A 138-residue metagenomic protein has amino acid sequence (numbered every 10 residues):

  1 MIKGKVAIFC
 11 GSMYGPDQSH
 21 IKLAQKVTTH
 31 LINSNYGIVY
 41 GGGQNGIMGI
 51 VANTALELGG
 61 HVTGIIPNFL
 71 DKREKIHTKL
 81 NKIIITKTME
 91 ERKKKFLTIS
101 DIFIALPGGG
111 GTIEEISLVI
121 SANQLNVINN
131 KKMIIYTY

Functional and structural regions predicted by a protein language model:
M1-H61: Glycine-rich beta-alpha loop segments
M1-I2, I32, K75-T78, K95-I99 (+1 more regions): Solvent-exposed alpha-helices and their adjacent loops that cap or buttress functional pockets in soluble metabolic
S12-Y14, Q44, N68-L70, G108-G111: Short glycine-rich anion-binding loops that position phosphate/pyrophosphate groups of nucleotides and phosphorylated
S19, I99-I102, T112, S121-L125: N-terminal alpha/beta PP-like core and its mobile active-site loop of ThDP/TPP-dependent enzymes
G37-Y40, D101-T112: A short, small-residue-rich loop immediately preceding and capping a beta-strand
G46-L106, T137: Acidic/glycine-enriched connector segments
I50-T54, E114-N126: Short Gly/Thr/Asp-enriched flexible loops that form oxyanion-binding sites at enzyme active sites
I66, A122-Y138: Short, acidic/small-residue loops that bind anionic groups at enzyme active sites
